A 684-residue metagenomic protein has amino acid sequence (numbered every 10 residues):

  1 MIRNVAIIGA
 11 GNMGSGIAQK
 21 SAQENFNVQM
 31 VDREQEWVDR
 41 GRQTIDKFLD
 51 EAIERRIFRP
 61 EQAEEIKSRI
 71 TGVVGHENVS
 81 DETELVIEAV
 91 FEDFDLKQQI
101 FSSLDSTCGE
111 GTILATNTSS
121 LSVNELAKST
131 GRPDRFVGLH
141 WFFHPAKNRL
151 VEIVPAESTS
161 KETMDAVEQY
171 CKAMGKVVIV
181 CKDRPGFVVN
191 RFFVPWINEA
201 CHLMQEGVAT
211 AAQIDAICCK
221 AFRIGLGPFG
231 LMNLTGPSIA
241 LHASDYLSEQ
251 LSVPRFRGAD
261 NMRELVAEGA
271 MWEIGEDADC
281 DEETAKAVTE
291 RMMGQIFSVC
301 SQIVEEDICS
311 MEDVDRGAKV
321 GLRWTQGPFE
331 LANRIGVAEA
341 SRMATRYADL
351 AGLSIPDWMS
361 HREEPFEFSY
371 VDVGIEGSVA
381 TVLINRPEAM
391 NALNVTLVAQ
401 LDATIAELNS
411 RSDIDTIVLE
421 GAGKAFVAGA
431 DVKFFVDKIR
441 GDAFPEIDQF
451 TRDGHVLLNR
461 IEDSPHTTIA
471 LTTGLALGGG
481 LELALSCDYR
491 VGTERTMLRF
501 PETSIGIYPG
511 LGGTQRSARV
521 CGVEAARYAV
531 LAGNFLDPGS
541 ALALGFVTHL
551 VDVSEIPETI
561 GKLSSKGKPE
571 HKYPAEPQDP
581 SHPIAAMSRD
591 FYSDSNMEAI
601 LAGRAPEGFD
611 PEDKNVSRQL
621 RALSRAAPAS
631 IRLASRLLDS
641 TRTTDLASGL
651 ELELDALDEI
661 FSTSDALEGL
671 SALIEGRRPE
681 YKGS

Functional and structural regions predicted by a protein language model:
M1-G377, I384-E388, T396, K438 (+4 more regions): N-terminal glycine-rich phosphate-binding loop for ADP-containing cofactors
M13, V382, L419, D431 (+4 more regions): Hydrophobic/aromatic residues within transmembrane alpha-helices of multi-pass small-molecule transporters
G14-A18, L458-I505, A529, N534-P538: Glycine-rich beta-to-alpha active-site loop
N25, E84, G175, G479-R490 (+3 more regions): Active-site-proximal glycine-rich helix-loop-beta segment
Q35, D488-P509, G545-I560, G683-S684: Gly/Pro- and small hydrophobic-enriched strand-loop and loop-to-helix capping segments that sit at the rims
L85, R135, Y489, Y528 (+2 more regions): Well-ordered beta-strand positions
I113, G377-N385, T396-P445, H455-T472 (+2 more regions): A structural preference for short, pocket-lining loop segments at secondary-structure junctions
T514-E524: Hydrophobic, secondary-structure "cap" segments at the distal end of domains
